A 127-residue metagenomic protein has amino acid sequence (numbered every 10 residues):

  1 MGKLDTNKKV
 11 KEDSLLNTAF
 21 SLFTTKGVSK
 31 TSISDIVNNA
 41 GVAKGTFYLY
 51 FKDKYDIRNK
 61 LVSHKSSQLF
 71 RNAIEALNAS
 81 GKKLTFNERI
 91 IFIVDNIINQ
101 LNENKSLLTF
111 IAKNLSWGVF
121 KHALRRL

Functional and structural regions predicted by a protein language model:
M1-K26, K30-N39, D56: Basic, helix-initiating cap at the start of DNA-binding domains
M1-S14, A79, L84, E88 (+1 more regions): Short, Lys/Arg-enriched, disordered terminal segments
A19, G41-F51: Short hydrophobic/aromatic patch on the recognition helix
F23, S32-I33, K44, K54 (+2 more regions): Amphipathic alpha-helical segments enriched in hydrophobic/aromatic and basic residues that form the DNA-contacting
K60, E75-E103: Hydrophobic alpha-helical connector segments
S63-A73: Short, basic, alpha-helical segments at the C-terminal edge of helix-turn-helix-like DNA-binding modules
A73-G81, L108-L115: Secondary-structure edge/capping motif, primarily at the C-terminal ends of alpha-helices and the immediately following
I98-L127: Short secondary-structure transition hinges
